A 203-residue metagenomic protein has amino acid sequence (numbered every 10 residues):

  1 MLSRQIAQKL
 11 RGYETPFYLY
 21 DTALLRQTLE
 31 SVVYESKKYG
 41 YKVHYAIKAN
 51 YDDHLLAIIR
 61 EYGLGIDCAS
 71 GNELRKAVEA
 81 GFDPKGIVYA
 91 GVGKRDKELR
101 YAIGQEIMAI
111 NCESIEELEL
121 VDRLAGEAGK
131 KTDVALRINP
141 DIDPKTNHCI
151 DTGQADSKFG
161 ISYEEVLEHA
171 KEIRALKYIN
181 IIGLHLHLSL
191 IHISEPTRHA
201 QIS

Functional and structural regions predicted by a protein language model:
M1-T132, K171, A175-I181: A charged N-terminal "starter" segment
Y20, K94, E113-E116, Q154-E164 (+1 more regions): Alpha-helix N-cap and loop-to-helix initiation/capping positions
A46, D133-N139, H185-H187: Short beta-strand segments
L56, I103, D141-K158, G183-S194: Active-site-proximal beta-alpha loop/turn segments in soluble metabolic enzymes
G93-K94, I115-E117, N139-D143, L190-I191: Short acidic/polar capping segments at secondary-structure boundaries
I138, L167, G183-H185, T197-H199: Intrinsically disordered, low-complexity regions enriched for glutamine and histidine
P144-K145, C149, G153-R174, Y178: Histidine/acidic-residue-rich, glycine-tolerant segments that coordinate divalent metal ions
H192-S203: Single conserved hydrophobic/aromatic residue that forms the stacking wall/gate of nucleotide- or nucleobase-binding
